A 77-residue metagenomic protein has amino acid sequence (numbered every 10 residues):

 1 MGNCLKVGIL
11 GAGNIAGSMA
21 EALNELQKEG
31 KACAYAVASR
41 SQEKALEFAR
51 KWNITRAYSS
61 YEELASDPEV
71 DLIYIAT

Functional and structural regions predicted by a protein language model:
M1-W52: N-terminal Rossmann-like dinucleotide-binding module
T55-T77: Beta-loop-alpha module in the N-terminal Rossmann-like domain of NAD(P)-dependent dehydrogenases, especially those
